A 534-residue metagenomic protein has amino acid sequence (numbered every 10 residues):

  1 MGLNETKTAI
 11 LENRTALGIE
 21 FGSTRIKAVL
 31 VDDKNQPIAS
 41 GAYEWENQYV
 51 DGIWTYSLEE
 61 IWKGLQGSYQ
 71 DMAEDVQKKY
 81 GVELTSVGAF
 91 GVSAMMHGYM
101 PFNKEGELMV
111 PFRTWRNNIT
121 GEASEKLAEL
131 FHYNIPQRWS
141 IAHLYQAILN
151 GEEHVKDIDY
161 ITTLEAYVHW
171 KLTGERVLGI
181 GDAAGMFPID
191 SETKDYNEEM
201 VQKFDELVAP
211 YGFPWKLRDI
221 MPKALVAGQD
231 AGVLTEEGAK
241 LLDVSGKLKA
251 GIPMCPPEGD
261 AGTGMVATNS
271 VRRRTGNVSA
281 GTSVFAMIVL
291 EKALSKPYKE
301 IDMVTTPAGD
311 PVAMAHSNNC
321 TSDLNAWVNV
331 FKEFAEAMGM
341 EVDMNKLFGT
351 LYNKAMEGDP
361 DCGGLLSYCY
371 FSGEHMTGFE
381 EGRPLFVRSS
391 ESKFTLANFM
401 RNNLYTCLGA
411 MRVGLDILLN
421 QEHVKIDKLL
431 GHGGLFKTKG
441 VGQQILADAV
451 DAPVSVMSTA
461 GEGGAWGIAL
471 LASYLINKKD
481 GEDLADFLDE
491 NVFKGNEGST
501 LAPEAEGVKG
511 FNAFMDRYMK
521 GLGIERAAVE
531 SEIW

Functional and structural regions predicted by a protein language model:
M1-V110, E125-K126, D157, R218 (+5 more regions): N-terminal glycine/serine-rich phosphate-binding loop of ATP-dependent small-molecule kinases, especially carbohydrate
G2-L11, L17-G18, L84, E122-R138 (+4 more regions): Active-site core segments that coordinate phosphate-bearing ligands/cofactors across diverse enzyme families
Y43-W45, T114, P503: Active-site donor-binding loop signature of nucleotide-sugar glycosyltransferases
W54, L58, W62-L65, V92 (+4 more regions): Generic structural signal for well-ordered secondary structure
Q77-T114, N134-P136, H169-G181, G185-D190 (+1 more regions): Short beta-strand-loop/turn "lid" adjacent to the catalytic site in phosphate-handling enzymes
N117: Carbohydrate-associated surface elements
